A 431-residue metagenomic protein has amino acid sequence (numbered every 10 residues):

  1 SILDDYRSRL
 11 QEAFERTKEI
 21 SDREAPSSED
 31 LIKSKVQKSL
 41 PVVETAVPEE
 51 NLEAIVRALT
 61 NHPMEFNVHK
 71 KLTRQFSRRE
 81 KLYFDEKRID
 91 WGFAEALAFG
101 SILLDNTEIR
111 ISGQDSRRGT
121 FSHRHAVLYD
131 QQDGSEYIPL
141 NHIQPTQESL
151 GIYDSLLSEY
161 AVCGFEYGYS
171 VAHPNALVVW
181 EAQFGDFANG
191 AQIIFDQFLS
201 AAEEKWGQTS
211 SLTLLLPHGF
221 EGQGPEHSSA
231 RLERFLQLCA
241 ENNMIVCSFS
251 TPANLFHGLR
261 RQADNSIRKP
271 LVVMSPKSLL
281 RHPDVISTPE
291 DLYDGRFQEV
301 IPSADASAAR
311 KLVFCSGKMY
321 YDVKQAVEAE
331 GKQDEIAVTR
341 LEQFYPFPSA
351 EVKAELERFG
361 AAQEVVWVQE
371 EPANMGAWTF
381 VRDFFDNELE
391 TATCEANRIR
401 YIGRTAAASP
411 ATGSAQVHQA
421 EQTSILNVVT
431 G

Functional and structural regions predicted by a protein language model:
S1-S248, P252-G431: Flexible, glycine-rich loop/tail regions that form catalytic "lids" or insertion modules at the edges of active sites
